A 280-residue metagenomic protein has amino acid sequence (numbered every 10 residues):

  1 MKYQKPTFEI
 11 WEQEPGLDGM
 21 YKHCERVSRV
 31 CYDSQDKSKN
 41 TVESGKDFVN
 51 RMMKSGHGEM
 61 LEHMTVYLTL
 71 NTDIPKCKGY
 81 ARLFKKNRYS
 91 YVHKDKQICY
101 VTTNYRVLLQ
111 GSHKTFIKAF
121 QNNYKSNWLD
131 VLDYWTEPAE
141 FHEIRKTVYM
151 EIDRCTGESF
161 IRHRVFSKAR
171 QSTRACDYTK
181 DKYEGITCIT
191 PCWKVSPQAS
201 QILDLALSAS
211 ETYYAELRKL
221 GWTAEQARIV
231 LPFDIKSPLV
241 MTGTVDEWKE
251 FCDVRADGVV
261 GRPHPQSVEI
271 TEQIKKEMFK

Functional and structural regions predicted by a protein language model:
M1-K280: Family-specific signature for flavin-dependent thymidylate synthase
